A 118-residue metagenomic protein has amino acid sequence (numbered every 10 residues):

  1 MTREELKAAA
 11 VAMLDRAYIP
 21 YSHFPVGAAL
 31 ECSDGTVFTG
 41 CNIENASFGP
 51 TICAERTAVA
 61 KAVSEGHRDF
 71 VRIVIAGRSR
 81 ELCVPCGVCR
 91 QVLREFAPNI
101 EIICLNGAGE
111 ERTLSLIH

Functional and structural regions predicted by a protein language model:
L6-I19: Short, basic/aromatic recognition patches
P25-C32: Short beta-strand scaffold segments in enzyme catalytic cores
C32, V63-E65, Q91-A108: Iron-sulfur (Fe-S) cluster-binding segments and ferredoxin-like electron-carrier domains, especially [2Fe-2S]
C41, P50-R56, E81-F96: Local cysteine-cluster metal-coordination motifs and their immediate loop/turn environment, predominantly Fe-S cluster
N45-A46: A short acidic/small-residue loop/turn micro-motif
R68-V84, I103-L105: Immediate flanking context of iron-sulfur cluster ligation sites
H118: Conserved small/polar residues in nucleotide/adenosyl-binding loops
